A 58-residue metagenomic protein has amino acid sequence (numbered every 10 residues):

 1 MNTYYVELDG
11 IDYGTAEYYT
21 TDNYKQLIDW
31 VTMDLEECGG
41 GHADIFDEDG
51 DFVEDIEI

Functional and structural regions predicted by a protein language model:
M1-T15: Short aromatic-glycine-(Arg/Gly/Cys) micro-motifs in beta-strand/loop hairpins
N2, Y24-L27, D49: Generic short amphipathic/hydrophobic targeting helices enriched at N-termini, encompassing Sec-type signal peptides
D12, T21-H42: A short, charged, amphipathic alpha-helix used as a generic interaction element across diverse proteins
Y13-Y18, F52-D55: Surface-exposed loop/edge segments in extracytoplasmic proteins
M33-I58: Short, mixed-charge low-complexity intrinsically disordered segments
